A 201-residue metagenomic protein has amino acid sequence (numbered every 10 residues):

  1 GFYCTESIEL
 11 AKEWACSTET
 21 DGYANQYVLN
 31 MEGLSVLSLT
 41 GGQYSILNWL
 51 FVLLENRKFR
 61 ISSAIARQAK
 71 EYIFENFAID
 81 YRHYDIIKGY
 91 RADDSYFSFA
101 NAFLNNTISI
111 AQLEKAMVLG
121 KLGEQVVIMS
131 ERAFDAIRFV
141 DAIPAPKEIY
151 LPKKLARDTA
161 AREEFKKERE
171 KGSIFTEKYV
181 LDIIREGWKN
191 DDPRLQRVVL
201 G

Functional and structural regions predicted by a protein language model:
G1-T18: Extended catalytic/binding region for NAD+/ADP-ribose chemistry, centered on the ART fold
Y3-C4, Q26-V28: Short, conserved beta-strand segments within well-ordered enzyme catalytic domains that often line or immediately flank
T18-Y23, M31-G201: Conserved NAD+-utilizing ADP-ribose enzyme module
